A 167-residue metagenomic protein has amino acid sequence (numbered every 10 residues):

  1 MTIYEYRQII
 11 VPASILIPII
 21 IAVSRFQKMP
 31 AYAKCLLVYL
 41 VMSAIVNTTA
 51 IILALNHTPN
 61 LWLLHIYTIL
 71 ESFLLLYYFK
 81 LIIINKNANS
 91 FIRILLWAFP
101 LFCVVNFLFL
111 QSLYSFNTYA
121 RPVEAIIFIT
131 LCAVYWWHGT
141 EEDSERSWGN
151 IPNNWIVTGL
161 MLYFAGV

Functional and structural regions predicted by a protein language model:
M1-G166: Terminal, non-globular segments
